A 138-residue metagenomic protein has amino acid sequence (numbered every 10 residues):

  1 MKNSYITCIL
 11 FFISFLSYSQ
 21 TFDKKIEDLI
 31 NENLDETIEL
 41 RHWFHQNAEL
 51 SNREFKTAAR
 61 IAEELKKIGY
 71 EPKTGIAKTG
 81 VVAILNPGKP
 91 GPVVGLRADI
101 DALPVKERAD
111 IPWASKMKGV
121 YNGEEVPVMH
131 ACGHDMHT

Functional and structural regions predicted by a protein language model:
M1-F22: Bacterial Sec-dependent N-terminal signal peptides
Q20-H130, M136: Acidic/His- and Gly-rich active-site-bordering loop/insert found across diverse amide/peptide-bond hydrolases
